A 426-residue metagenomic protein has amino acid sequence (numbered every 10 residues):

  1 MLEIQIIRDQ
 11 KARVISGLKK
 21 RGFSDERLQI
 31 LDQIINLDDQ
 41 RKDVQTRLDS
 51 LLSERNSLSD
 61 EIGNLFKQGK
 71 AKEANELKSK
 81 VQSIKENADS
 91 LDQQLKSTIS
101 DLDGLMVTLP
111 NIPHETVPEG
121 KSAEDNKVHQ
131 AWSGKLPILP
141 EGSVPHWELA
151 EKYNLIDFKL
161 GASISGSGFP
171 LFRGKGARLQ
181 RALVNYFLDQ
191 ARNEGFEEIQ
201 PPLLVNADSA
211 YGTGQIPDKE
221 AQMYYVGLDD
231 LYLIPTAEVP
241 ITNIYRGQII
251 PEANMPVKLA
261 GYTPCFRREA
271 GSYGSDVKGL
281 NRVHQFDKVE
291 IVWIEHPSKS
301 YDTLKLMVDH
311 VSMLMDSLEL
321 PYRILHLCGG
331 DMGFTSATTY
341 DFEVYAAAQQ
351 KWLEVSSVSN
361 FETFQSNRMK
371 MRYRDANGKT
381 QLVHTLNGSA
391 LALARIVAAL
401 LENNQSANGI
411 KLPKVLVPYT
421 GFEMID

Functional and structural regions predicted by a protein language model:
M1-L136, L155, K159: N-terminal alpha-helical targeting/anchoring segments
F23, R27, A131-D426: TRNA-recognition modules of translation machinery and tRNA-sensing kinases, especially anticodon-binding
